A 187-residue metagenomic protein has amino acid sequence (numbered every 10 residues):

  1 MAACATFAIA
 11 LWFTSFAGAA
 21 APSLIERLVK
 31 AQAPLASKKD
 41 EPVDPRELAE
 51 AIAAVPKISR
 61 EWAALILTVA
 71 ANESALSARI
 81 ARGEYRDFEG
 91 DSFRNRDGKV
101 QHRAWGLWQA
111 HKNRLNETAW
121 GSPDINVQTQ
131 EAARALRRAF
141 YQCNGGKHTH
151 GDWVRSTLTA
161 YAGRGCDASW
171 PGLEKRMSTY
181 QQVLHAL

Functional and structural regions predicted by a protein language model:
C4-W12: Bacterial N-terminal signal peptides
F16-A19: Sec/Tat signal peptide C-region and signal peptidase I cleavage site
A21-L187: Catalytic glycan-binding domains that act on GlcNAc-containing polysaccharides
